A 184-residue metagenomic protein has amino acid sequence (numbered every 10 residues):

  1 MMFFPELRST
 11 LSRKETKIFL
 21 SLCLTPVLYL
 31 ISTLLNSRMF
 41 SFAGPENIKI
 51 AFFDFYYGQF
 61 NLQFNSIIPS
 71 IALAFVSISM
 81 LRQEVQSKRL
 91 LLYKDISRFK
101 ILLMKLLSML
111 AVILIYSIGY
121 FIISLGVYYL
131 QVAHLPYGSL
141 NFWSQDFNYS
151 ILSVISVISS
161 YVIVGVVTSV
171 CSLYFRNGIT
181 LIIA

Functional and structural regions predicted by a protein language model:
M1-C23: Aromatic- and glycine-rich beta-strand/loop motifs that create alpha-glucan
E6, R13-K14, I96-S97, R176-G178: Short loop-to-helix capping motifs
L7, L11, R98-A111: Interfacial transmembrane-helix starts/ends
I18-T25, F175-A184: Pore- or pathway-lining transmembrane helices of multi-pass membrane proteins that form conduits for solutes/ions
P26-S77, M104-F175: Secretory targeting signals
A74-K94: Transmembrane helix boundary and interhelical loop/hinge segments in multi-pass membrane proteins
